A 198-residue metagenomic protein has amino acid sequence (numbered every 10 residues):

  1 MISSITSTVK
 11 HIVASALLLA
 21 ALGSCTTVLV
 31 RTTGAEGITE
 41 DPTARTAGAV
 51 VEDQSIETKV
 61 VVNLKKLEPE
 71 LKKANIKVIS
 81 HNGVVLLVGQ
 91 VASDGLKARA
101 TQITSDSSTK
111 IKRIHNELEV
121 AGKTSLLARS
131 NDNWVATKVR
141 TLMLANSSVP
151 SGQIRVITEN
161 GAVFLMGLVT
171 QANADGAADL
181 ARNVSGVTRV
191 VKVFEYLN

Functional and structural regions predicted by a protein language model:
I2-L17, G23-N198: N-terminal targeting leaders
